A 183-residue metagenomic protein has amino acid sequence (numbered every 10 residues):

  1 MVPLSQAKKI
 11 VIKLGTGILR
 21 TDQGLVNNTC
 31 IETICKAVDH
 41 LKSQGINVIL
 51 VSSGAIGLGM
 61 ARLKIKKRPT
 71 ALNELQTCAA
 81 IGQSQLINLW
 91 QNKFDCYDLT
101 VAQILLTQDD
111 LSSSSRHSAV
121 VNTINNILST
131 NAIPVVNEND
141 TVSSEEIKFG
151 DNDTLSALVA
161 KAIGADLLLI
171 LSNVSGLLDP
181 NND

Functional and structural regions predicted by a protein language model:
M1-D183: Nucleotide/pyrophosphate-binding catalytic subdomain
